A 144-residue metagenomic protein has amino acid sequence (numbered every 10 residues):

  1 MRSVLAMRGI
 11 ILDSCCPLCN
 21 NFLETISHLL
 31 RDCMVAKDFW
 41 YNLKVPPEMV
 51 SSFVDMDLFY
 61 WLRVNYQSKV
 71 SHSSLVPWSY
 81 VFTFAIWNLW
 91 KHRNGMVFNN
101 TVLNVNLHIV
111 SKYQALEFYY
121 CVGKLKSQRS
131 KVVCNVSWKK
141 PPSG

Functional and structural regions predicted by a protein language model:
M1-G144: Primary recognition of RNase H-like, Mg2+-dependent phosphodiesterase/nuclease domains
